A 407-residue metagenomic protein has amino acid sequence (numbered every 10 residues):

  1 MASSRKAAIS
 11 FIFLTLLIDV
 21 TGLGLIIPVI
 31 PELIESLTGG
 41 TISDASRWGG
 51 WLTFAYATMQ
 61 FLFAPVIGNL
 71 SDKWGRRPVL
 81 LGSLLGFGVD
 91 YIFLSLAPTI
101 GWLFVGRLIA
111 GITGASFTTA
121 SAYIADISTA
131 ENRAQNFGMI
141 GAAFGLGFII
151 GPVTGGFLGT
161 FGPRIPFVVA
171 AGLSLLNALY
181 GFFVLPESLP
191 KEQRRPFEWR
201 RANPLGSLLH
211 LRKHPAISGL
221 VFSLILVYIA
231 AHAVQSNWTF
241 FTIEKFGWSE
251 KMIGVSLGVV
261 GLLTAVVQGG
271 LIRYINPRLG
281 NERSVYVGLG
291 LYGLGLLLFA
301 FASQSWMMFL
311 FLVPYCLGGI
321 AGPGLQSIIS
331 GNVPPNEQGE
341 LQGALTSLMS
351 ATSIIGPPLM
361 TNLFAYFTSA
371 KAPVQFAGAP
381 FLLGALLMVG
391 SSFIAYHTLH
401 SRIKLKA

Functional and structural regions predicted by a protein language model:
A2-S4, P186-S223, E244-K245: Juxtamembrane intracellular "pre-TM" segments in multi-pass secondary transporters
V29-S46, S236-I253: Short amphipathic helix-loop junctions that connect adjacent transmembrane helices in Major Facilitator Superfamily/SLC
F61-I100: Conserved MFS/SLC helix-loop-helix module at the cytosolic interface between two early adjacent transmembrane helices
F63-G75, V267-N281: Helix-to-loop junctions at the C-terminal end of transmembrane segments in multipass secondary transporters
G106-G145: Cytoplasmic helix-loop-helix junction between adjacent transmembrane helices in 12-TM secondary transporters
G159-G172, N362-M388: A membrane-interface helix-boundary motif in multi-pass transporters
A178-V184, L382-A407: Multi-pass alpha-helical transporter architecture, strongest for 12-TM Major Facilitator/SLC carriers used
E282-L325: C-terminal transmembrane helical hairpin of 12-TM major facilitator-type secondary transporters
